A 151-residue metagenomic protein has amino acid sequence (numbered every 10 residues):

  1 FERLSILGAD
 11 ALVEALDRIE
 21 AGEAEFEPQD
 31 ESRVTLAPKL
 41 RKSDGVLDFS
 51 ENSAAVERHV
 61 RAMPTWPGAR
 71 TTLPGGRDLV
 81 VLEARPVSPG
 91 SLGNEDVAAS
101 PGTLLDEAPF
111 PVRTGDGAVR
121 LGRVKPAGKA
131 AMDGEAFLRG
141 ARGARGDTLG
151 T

Functional and structural regions predicted by a protein language model:
F1-E25: Conserved anion/nucleotide-ligand pocket segment
E2, E14-D17, P38, R58-R61 (+1 more regions): Generic alpha-helical structural context detector
E2-I6, D10, P38, A54 (+1 more regions): A generic "alpha-helical surface" signal
E25-D30, K125: Glutamine-centric residue-chemistry signal
P28-L47: Flexible, acidic loop-helix segments that line cofactor/substrate-binding pockets
D44, F49-T151: An anion-binding loop in the catalytic cleft
